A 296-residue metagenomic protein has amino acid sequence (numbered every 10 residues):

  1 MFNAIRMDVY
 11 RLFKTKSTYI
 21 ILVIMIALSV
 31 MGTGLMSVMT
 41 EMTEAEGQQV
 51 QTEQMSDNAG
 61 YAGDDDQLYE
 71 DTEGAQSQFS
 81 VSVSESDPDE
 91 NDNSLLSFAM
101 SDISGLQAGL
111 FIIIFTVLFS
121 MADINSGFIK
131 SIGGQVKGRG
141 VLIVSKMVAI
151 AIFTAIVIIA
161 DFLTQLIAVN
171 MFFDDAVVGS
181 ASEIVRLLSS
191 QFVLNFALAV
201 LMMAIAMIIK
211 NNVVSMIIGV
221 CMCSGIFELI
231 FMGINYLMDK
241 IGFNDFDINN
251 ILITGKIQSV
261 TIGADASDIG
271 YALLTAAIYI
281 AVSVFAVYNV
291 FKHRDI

Functional and structural regions predicted by a protein language model:
M1-I26: Aromatic- and glycine-rich beta-strand/loop motifs that create alpha-glucan
R11-L12, I278-I296: Junction motif at the cytosolic side of a transmembrane helix
T15-K16, K137-G138, K210-N212: Short loop-to-helix capping motifs
L22-F119, D123, I143-M232, Y236 (+1 more regions): Secretory targeting signals
F119, D123, K130-Q135, V290-H293: Helix-loop junctions at the membrane interface of multi-pass solute transporters
N125-M147: Interfacial "coupling" helices/loops that link adjacent transmembrane helices in transporter permeases
F231-N250: Extracellular/periplasmic helix-loop junction at the C-terminal end of a transmembrane helix in multi-pass membrane
